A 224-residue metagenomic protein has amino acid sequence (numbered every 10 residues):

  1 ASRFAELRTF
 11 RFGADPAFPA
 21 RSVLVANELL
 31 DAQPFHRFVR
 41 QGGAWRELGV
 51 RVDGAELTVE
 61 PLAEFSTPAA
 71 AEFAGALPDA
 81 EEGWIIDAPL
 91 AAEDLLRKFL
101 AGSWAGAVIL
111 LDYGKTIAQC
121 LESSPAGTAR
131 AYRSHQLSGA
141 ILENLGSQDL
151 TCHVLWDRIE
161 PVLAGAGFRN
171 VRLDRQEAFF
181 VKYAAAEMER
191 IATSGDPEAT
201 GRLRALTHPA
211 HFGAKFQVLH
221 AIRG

Functional and structural regions predicted by a protein language model:
A1-A20: SAM cofactor-binding core of SAM-dependent methyltransferases, primarily the Rossmann-like beta-alpha-beta module
G13-A14, E28, K115, R223: Short, flexible loop/turn elements at secondary-structure junctions
A17, Q33-P34, A118: Conserved protein kinase catalytic core
P19, L29-D31, E198-L203: Short amphipathic alpha-helical surface micro-motifs
R21-S22, G106: Conserved acidic residues
V23-A74, S123-R133: A mobile, often basic/glycine-rich helix-loop segment that functions as the active-site lid/recognition loop
P68-G224: Long, Lys/Arg- and hydrophobic-enriched amphipathic alpha-helices
